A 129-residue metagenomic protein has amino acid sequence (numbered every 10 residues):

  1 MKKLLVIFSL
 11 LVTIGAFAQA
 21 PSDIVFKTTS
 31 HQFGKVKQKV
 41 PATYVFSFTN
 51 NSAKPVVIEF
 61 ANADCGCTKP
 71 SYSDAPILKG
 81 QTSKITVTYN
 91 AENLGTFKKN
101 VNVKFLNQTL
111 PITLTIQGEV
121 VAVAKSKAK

Functional and structural regions predicted by a protein language model:
L4-A16: Sec-dependent N-terminal signal peptides
A18-P41, V45-S47, Q108-K129: Long, low-complexity ectodomains and other extracytoplasmic segments of secretory-pathway proteins
H31, Q81-V87: Short strand-edge motifs at loop-to-beta-strand transitions and within beta-strands of extracellular beta-rich domains
F48-S52: Asparagine-centered strand-capping/turn motif at beta-strand->loop junctions
A53-T82: Surface-exposed binding patches on compact interaction domains or structured appendages
N90-G95: Short, surface-exposed loop/turn segments at beta-strand-coil junctions that are enriched for proline with nearby
T96-N107: A short beta-strand micro-motif common to beta-rich folds, especially ectodomain repeats
